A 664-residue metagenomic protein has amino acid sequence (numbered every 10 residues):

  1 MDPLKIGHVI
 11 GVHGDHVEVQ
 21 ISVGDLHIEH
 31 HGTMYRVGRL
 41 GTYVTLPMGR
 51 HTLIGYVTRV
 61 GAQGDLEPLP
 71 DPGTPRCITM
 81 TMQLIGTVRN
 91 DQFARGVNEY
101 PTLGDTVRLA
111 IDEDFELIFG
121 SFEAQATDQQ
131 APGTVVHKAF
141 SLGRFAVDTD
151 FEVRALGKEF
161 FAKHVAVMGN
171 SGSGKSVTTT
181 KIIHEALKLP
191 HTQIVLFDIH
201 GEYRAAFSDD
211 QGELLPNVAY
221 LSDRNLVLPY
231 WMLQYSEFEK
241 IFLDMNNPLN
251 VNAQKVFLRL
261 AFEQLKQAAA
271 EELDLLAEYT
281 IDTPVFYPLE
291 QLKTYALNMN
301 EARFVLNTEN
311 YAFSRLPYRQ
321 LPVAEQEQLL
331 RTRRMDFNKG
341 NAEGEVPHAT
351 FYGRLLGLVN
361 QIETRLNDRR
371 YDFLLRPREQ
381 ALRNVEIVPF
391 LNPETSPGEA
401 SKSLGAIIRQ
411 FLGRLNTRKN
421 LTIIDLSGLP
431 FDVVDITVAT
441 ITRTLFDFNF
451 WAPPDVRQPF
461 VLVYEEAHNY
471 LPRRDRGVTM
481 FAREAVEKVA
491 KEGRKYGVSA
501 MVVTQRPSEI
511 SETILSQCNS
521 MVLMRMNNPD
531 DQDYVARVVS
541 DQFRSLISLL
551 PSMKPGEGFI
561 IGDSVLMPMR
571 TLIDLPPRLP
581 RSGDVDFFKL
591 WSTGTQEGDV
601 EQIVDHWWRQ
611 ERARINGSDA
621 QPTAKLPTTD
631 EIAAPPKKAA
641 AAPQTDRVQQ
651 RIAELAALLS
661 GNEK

Functional and structural regions predicted by a protein language model:
M1-M168, I182, D455-Q458, R473: Basic- and hydrophobic-enriched, low-structure N-terminal and domain-boundary segments that flank ATP-binding catalytic
H137-R224, L228, E512, I560 (+4 more regions): Glycine-rich phosphate-binding loop of nucleotide-binding enzymes
H191-V195, R418-L421, R457-V461, Y496-M501: Loop/turn-to-beta-strand initiation segments
R204-A205, Q211, W231-A485: P-loop NTPase motor domains
S222-M232, M521-D530: Conserved AAA+ ATPase "SRH/arginine-finger" region at the nucleotide-binding site
D244, F481-A482, E487-E492, Y496-D574: Conserved ATP-driven motor cores of ASCE-family P-loop NTPases powering translocation/secretion/packaging/pilus
L249, A253-A268, E272-D274, S548-R578: Conserved AAA+ ATPase small/helical "lid" subdomain
T308, P555-K664: Conserved P-loop NTPase motor module
